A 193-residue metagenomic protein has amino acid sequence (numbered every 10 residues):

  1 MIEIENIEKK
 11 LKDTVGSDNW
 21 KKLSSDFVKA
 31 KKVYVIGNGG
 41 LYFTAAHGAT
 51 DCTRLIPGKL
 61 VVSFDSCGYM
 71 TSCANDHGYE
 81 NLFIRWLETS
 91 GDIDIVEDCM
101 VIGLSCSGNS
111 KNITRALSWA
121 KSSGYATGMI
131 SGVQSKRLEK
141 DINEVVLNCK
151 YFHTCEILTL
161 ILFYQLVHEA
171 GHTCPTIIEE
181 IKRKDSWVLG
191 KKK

Functional and structural regions predicted by a protein language model:
M1-T14, K191-K193: Cofactor-/ligand-binding subdomain signature composed of acidic, glycine-rich, tryptophan-containing flexible loops
I2-E3, V28, D94-D98: A short alpha-helix capping/helix-coil boundary motif
I2-E5, D18-K21, H77, N81 (+1 more regions): Generic alpha-helical secondary structure signal
I2-N6, G16-N19, E139, C174 (+1 more regions): Serine/threonine-rich low-complexity intrinsically disordered regions
I4, W20-L23, A45, T159: Hydrophobic packing residues in well-ordered alpha-helices of helical domains and bundles
K10-A30: A short, well-structured juxtamembrane/interface segment
V33-G190: Glycine-rich phosphate-binding loops that contact phosphosugars or nucleotide phosphates
